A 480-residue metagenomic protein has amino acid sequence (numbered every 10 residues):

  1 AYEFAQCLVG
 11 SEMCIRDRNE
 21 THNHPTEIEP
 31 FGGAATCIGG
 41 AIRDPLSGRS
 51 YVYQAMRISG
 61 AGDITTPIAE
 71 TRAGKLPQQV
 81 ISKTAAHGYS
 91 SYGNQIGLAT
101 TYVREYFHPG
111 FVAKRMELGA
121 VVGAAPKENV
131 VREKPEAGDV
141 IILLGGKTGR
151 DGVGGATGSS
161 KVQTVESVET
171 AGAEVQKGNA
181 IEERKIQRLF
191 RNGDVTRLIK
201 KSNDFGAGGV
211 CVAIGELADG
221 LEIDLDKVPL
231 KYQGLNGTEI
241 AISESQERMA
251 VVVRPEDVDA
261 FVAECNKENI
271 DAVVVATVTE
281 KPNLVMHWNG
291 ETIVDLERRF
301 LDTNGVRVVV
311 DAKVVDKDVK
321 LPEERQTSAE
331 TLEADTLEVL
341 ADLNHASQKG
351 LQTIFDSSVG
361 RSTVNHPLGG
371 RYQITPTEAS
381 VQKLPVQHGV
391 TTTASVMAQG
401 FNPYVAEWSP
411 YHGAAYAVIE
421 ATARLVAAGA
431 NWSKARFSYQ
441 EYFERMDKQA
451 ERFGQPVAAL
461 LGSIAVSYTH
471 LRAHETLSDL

Functional and structural regions predicted by a protein language model:
A1, S11-E12, R16-H474, S478: Glycine/proline-enriched, intrinsically flexible loops and inter-domain linkers
F4: Hydrophobic positions on the alpha-helical face of helix-turn-helix-like DNA-binding modules
C7: Cationic, low-complexity basic patches in intrinsically disordered or flexible, solvent-exposed regions
